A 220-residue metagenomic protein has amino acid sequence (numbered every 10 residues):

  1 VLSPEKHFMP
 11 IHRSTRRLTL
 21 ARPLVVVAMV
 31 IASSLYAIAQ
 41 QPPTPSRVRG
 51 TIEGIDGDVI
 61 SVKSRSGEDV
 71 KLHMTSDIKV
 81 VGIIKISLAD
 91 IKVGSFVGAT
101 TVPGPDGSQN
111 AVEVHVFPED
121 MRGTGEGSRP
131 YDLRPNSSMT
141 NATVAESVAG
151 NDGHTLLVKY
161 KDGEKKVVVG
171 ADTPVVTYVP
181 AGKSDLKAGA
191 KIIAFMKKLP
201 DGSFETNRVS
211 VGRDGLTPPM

Functional and structural regions predicted by a protein language model:
L2-S14, M29-M220: Short, flexible, surface-exposed loop segments at domain boundaries
L18-V30: Sec-dependent N-terminal signal peptides
